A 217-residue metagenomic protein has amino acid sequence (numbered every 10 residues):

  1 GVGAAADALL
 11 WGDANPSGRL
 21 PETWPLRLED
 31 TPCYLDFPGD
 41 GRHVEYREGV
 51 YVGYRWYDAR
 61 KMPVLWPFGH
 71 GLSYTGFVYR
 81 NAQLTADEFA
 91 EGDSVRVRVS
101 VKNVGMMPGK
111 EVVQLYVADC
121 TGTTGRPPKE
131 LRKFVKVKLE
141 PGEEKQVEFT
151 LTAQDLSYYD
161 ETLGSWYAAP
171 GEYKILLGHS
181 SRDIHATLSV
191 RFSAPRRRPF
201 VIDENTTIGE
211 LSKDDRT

Functional and structural regions predicted by a protein language model:
G1-K110, P141, P170, K174-G178: Secreted, periplasmic, or luminal enzymes acting at the cell surface/secretory milieu
A86, N103-G105, D119-T121, A153-D155 (+1 more regions): Beta-strand elements of well-folded, non-transmembrane domains
S94-R96, E144-E148, H185: Intrinsic-disorder/low-complexity, polar/charged segments enriched in Ser/Thr/Lys/Arg/Asp/Glu/Gln
M106-T123, K129-L131: Short acidic, flexible loop segments centered on an aromatic residue
T123-E161: Intrinsically disordered, low-complexity Pro/Gly/Ser/Thr-rich segments with frequent PxxP/GP/PP motifs and embedded
A153-R198: Terminal connector regions
A194-E210: Low-complexity, Pro/Ser/Thr- and charge-rich linker/hinge segments at domain boundaries
L211-T217: Non-catalytic terminal accessory/regulatory regions of metabolic enzymes
